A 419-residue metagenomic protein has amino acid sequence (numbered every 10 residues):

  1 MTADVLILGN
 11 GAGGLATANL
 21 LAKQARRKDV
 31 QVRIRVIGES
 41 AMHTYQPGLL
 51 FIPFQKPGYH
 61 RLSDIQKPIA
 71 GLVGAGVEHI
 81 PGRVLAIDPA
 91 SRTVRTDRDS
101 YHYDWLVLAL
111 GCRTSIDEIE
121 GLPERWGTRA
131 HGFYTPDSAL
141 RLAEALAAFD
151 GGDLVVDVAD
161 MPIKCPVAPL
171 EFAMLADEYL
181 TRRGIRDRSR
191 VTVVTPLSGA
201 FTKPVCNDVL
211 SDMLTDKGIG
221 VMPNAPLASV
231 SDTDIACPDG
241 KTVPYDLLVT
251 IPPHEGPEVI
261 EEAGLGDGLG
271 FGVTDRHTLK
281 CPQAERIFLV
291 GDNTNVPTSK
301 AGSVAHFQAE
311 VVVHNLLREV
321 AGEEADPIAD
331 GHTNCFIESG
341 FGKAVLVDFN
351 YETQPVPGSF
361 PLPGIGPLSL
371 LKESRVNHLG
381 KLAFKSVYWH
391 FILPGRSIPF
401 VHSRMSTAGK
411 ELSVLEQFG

Functional and structural regions predicted by a protein language model:
M1-A3, V77-E171, L175-G184, V249: FAD-binding core/adjacent interface of flavoenzyme oxidoreductases
M1-E78, D160-P204: Beta1-alpha1 glycine-rich phosphate/pyrophosphate-binding loop at the start of Rossmann-like nucleotide-binding domains
N10, R98, L110-G111, D239 (+2 more regions): Glycine-rich, N-terminal phosphate-binding loop of Rossmann-like dinucleotide-binding domains
Q31-R33, A75-A90, Y101, E178-V273 (+1 more regions): A Rossmann-like FAD-binding core segment of flavoenzymes
E124-D150, T242-E310, L317-R318: FAD-site-proximal beta/loop scaffold in flavoenzymes
E178, A305-G331: Internal hydrophobic alpha-helix adjacent to the cofactor/substrate pocket in enzyme cavities
A200, I328-V345: Flavin (FAD/FMN) cofactor-binding core of flavoprotein oxidoreductases
L346-G419: C-terminal auxiliary extensions adjacent to catalytic cores
